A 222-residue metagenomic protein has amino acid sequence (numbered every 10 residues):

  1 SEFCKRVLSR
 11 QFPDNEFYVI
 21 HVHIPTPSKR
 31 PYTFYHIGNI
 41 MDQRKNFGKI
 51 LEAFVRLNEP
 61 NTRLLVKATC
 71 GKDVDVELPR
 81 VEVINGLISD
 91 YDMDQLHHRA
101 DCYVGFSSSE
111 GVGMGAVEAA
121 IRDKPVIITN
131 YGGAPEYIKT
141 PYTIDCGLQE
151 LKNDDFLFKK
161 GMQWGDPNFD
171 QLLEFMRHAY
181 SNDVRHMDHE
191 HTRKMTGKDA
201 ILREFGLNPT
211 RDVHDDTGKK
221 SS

Functional and structural regions predicted by a protein language model:
S1-R6, P13-T26: Donor nucleotide-sugar binding/catalytic pocket of nucleotide-sugar-dependent glycosyltransferases
K29-D90, H98-R99, D166: Conserved catalytic-core segment of nucleotide-activated headgroup transferases in glycan assembly
D94, V117-I121, G132-E136: Short alpha-helical segment that forms part of, or immediately flanks, the ligand-binding pocket in carbohydrate-active
Y103-V104, I127: A short hydrophobic beta-strand element within the catalytic core of glycosyltransferases that build diverse glycans
S108: Aromatic "clamp/platform" in nucleotide-sugar-dependent glycosyltransferases that forms part of the donor/acceptor
P125-I128, I138, Y142-D145: Short hydrophobic beta-strand element within catalytic cores of glycosyltransferases and related nucleotide-activated
Q163-Q171, Y180-P209: A charged, aromatic-enriched C-terminal amphipathic alpha-helix characteristic of glycosyltransferases across folds
